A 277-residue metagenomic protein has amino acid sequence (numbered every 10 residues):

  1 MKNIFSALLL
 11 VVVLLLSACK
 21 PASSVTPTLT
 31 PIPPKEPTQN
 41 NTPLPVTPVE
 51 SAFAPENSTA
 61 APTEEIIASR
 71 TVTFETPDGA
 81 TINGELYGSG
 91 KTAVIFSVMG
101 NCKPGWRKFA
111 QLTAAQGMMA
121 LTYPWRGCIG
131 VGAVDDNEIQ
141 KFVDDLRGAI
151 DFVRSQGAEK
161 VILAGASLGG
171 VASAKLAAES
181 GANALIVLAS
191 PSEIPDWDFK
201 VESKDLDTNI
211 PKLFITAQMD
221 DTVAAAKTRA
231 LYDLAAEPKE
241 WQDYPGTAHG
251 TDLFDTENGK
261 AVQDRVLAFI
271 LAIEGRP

Functional and structural regions predicted by a protein language model:
F53-G88: N-terminal cap/lid segment of alpha/beta-hydrolase-fold proteins
K91-M99: Short beta-strand element of the alpha/beta-hydrolase
M99-L112, A226: The serine-hydrolase catalytic nucleophile loop
T113-G132: Conserved alpha/beta-hydrolase
D135-Q156: Alpha/beta-hydrolase active-site loop
F199-K200, V223-D233: Short alpha-helix in the alpha/beta-hydrolase fold that links the catalytic acid
D207-T208, F214-T216: Short beta-strand/loop motif that positions the catalytic acidic residue of the alpha/beta-hydrolase fold
T247-G259: Catalytic histidine-centered segment of alpha/beta-hydrolase-like enzymes
